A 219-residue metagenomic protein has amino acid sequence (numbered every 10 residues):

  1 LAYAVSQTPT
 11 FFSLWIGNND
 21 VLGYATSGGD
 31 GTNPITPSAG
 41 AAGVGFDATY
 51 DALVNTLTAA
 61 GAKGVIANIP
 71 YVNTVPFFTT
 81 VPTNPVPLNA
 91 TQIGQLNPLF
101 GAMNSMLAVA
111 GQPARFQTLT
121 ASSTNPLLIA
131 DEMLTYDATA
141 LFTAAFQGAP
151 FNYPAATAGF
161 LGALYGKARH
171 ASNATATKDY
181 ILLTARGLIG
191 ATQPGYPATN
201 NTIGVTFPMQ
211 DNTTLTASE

Functional and structural regions predicted by a protein language model:
L1-E219: Alpha-helical cap/lid subdomain in secreted, periplasmic, or secretory-pathway luminal O-acyl-processing enzymes
